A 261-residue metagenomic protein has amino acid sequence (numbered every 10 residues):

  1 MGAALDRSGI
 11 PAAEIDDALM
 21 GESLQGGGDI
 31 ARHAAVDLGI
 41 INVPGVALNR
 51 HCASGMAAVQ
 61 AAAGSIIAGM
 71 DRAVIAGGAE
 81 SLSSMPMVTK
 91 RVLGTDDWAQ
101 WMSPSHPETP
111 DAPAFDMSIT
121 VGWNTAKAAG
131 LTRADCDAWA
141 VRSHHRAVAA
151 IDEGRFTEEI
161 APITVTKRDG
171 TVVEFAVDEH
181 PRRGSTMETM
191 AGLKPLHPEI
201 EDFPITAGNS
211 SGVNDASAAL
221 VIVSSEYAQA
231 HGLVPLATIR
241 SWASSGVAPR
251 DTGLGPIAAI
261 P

Functional and structural regions predicted by a protein language model:
M1-G9, I30, A34, A58-A61 (+4 more regions): Short, well-ordered amphipathic alpha-helical segments that serve as non-catalytic structural scaffolds within diverse
M1-I30, A34-L38, P44, C52 (+3 more regions): Conserved active-site "lid/cap" helical segment
A12-M20, V46-R50, V74-A79, D135-R142 (+2 more regions): Beta-strand segments within the central parallel beta-sheet cores of soluble alpha/beta enzyme folds
G21-A73, A112-I119, G184-G212: Conserved catalytic cysteine-centered active-site region of acyl-thioester-dependent Claisen-condensing enzymes
R50-E80, A126-R155, A219-E226: Active-site-proximal alpha-helical scaffold in enzymes
R72-T125: Flexible glycine-/small-residue-enriched beta->alpha junction loops that bind anionic phosphate/pyrophosphate groups
D135-A230: N-terminal extracellular/periplasmic Venus flytrap/periplasmic-binding protein-like
V223-P261: Glycine- and Gly-Pro-enriched alpha-helical subdomains that act as flexible, kink-prone "lid/hinge" or packing modules
